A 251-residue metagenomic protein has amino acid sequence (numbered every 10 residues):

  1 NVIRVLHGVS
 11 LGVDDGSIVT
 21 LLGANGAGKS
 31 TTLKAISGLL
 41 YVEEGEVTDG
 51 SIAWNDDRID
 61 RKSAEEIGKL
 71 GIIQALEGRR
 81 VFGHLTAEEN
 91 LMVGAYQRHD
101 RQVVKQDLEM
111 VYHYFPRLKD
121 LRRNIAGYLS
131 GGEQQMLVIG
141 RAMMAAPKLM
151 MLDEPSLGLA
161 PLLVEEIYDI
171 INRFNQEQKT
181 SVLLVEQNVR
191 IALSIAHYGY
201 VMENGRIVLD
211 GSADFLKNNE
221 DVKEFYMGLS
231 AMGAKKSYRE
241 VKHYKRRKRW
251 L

Functional and structural regions predicted by a protein language model:
N1, V19, L40-E43, K62-A64 (+3 more regions): ABC-type ATPase nucleotide-binding domains, specifically the catalytic core motifs of the NBD
L22-A24: The feature captures the beta-strand-to-loop junction immediately N-terminal to the Walker
L85, Y128-L129, A142-M143: ABC ATPase signature
M144-K148: A short, proline-enriched helix->beta-strand linker immediately N-terminal to the Walker B motif in ABC-type P-loop
E165-K179: Helical segment within the ABC ATPase nucleotide-binding domain
L229-L251: ABC ATPase nucleotide-binding domains
